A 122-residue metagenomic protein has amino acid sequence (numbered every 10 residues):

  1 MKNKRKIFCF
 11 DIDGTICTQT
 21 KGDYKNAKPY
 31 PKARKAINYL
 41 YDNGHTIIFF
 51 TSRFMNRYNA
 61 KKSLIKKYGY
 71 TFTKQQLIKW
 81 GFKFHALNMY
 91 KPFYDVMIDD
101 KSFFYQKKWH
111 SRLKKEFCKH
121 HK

Functional and structural regions predicted by a protein language model:
M1-K122: Catalytic phosphate/metal-binding cores of nucleic-acid and nucleotide-processing enzymes, i.e., regions that mediate
